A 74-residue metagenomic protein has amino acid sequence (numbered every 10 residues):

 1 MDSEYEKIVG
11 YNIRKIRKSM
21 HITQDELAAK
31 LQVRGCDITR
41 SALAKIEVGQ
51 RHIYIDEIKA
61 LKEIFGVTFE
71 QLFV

Functional and structural regions predicted by a protein language model:
M1-V9: A detector for short, charged/polar N-terminal pre-domain segments
Y11-Q32: Short basic helix-loop element that most often maps to the first helix and adjoining turn of HTH DNA-binding modules
I13, L27-A28, L43-I46, L72: Conserved hydrophobic/aromatic packing and binding residues within compact polymer-binding modules
I13, Q24, R40, I55-I58: Helix-turn-helix DNA-binding elements, focusing on the entry/boundary residues of the two helices that contact DNA
Q32-H52: Recognition helix of helix-turn-helix/homeodomain-like DNA-binding domains that insert into the DNA major groove
Q50, Y54-Q71: DNA major-groove recognition helix of helix-turn-helix/homeodomain DNA-binding modules
